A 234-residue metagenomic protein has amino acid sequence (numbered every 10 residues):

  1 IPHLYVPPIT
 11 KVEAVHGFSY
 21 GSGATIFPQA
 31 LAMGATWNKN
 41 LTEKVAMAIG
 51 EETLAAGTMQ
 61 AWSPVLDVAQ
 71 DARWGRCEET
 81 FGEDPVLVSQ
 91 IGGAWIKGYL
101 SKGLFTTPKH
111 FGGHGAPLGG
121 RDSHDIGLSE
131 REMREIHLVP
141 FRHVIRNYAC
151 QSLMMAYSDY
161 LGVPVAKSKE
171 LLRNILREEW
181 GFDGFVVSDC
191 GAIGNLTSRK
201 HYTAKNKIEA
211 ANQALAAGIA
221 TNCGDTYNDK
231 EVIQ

Functional and structural regions predicted by a protein language model:
I1-Q234: Glycoside hydrolase catalytic-domain context in secreted enzymes
